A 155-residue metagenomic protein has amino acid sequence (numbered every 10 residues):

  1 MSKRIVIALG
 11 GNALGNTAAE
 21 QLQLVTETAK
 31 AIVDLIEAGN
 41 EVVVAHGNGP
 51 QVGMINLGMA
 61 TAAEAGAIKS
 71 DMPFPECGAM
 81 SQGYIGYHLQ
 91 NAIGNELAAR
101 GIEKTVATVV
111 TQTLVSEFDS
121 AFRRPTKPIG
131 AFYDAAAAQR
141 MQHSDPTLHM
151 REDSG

Functional and structural regions predicted by a protein language model:
M1-A45, M54-E64, P73: N-terminal glycine-/serine-/threonine-rich phosphate-binding loop
I5, L24-A31, N48, S81 (+3 more regions): General structural feature for long, well-ordered alpha-helical segments within catalytic domains of soluble enzymes
N48-V52, L114-V115: Gly/Ser/Thr-rich loops at beta-strand to alpha-helix junctions that form or flank small-molecule/cofactor-binding
G53-M54, D119: Generic domain-boundary/flexible-linker signal
A62-G155: Ligand-binding beta-strand-loop-alpha-helix segment within the catalytic cores of soluble metabolic enzymes
